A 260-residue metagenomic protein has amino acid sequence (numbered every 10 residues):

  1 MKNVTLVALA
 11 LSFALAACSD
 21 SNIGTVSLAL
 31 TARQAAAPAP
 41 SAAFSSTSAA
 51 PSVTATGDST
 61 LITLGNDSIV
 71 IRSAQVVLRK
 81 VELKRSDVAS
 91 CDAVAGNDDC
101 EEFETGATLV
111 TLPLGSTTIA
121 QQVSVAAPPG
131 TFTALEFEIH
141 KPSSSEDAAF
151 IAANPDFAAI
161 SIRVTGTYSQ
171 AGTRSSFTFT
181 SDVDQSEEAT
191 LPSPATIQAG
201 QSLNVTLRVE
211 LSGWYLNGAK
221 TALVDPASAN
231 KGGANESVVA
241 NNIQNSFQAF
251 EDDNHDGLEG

Functional and structural regions predicted by a protein language model:
M1-V7: Bacterial N-terminal signal peptides that target proteins for export
A14-A17: C-terminal motif of bacterial Sec signal peptides marking the signal peptidase cleavage site
S19-G260: A short, solvent-exposed, low-complexity linear motif enriched for acidic/polar residues with Pro/Gly/Ser/Thr
